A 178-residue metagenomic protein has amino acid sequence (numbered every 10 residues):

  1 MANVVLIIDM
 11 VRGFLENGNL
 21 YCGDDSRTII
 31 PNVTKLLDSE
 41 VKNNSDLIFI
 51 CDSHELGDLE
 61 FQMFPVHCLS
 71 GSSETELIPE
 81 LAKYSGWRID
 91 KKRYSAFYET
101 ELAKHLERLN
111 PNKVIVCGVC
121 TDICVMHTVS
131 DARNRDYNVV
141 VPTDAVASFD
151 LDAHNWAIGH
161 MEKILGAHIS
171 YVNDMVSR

Functional and structural regions predicted by a protein language model:
A2-V4, N32-N43, P65-R178: Active-site-adjacent betaalpha module
V4-M10: N-terminal nucleotide-binding beta1-loop-alpha1 segment
I8, C51, T143: Active-site flanking residues adjacent to catalytic metal/cofactor-binding acidic residues
V11-N17: Short acidic, Gly/Ser-rich segments with clustered Asp/Glu that frequently serve as metal-coordination loops in enzyme
R12, E55, A147: Short, glycine/acidic-enriched loop or turn micro-motifs at the edges of active sites
N19-E40, N44-D52: A short alpha/beta connector and helix-capping loop motif
D58-Q62: Metal-dependent catalytic neighborhoods of phosphoester/phosphodiester hydrolases
